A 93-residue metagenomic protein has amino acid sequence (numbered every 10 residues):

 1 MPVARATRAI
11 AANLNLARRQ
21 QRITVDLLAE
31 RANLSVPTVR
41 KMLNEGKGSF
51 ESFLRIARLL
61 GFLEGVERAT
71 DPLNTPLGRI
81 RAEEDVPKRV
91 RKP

Functional and structural regions predicted by a protein language model:
M1-Q20, A69: A short, Lys/Arg-rich alpha-helix, primarily the initiator
A12-L28, P87-K92: Short basic helix-loop element that most often maps to the first helix and adjoining turn of HTH DNA-binding modules
R31, I56, A69-L73: Short acidic/histidine-centered micro-motifs embedded in hydrophobic/aromatic stretches that mark compact functional
N33-G48: Recognition helix of helix-turn-helix/homeodomain-like DNA-binding domains that insert into the DNA major groove
E45-L59: Short, basic-rich loop-to-helix N-cap that marks the start of a DNA-contacting helix
F62: Hydrophobic patch in the ABC ATPase nucleotide-binding domain
E67-P93: Short, charged recognition helix plus adjacent turn of helix-turn-helix-like nucleic-acid-binding domains
